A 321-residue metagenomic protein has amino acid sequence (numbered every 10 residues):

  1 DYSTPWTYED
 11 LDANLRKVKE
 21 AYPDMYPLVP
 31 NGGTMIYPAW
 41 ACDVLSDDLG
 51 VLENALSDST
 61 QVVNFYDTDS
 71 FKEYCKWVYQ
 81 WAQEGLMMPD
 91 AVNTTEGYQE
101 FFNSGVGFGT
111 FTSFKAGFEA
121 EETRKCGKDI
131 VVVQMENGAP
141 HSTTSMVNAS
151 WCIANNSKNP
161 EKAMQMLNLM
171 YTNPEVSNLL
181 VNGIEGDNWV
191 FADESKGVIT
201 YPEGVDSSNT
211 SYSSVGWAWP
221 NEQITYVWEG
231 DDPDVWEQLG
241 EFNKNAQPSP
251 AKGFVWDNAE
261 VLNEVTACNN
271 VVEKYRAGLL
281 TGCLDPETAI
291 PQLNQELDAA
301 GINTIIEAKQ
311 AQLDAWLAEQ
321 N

Functional and structural regions predicted by a protein language model:
D1-Y37, E53-E96, A154-K162, L169 (+1 more regions): Helix-loop-helix "hinge/cap" segment bordering the ligand-binding cleft or interdomain interface
A21, E96-T112, S207-V215: Periplasmic binding protein-like
D47-E73, E122-T123, Q134-H141, V190-S208 (+2 more regions): Short, solvent-exposed loop/beta-turn-alpha elements that line the ligand-binding surface or hinge of extracytoplasmic
Q80-A82, Y98-E122, K128, V133-V198: Glycine-rich, aromatic-lined ligand/substrate-binding cores of catalytic and carbohydrate-binding domains
G127-N137, N209, G216-P220: Flexible, solvent-exposed loop/hinge segments that line or gate ligand/substrate-binding clefts
K162-C283: Conserved small-residue motifs centered on glycine
G278-N321: Histidine-centered catalytic/metal-binding microenvironments
